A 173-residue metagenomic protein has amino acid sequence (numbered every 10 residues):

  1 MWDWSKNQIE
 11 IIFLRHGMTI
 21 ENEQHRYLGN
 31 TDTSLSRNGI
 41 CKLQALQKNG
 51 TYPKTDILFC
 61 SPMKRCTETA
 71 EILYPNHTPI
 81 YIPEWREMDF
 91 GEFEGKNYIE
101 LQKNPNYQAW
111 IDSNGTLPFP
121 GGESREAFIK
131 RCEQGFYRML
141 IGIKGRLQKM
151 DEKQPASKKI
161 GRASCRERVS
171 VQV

Functional and structural regions predicted by a protein language model:
M1-S5, D151-Q154: Short boundary motifs at domain starts and secondary-structure transition points
W2, Q8-I9, L14-H77, I129-C132: Active-site-proximal alpha-helix that buttresses catalytic centers in soluble enzyme cores
N22, D89-F90, V173: Conserved protein kinase catalytic core
Q44-K48, I129, E133-K144, Q148-D151: Generic structural signal for well-ordered alpha-helical scaffold segments
T55-P62, L147-R162: Short glycine-rich phosphate-binding loop at a beta-alpha junction
M63, W85, V169: Hydrophobic pocket-lining residues within nucleotide cofactor-binding pockets
L73-Q134: Phosphate-handling substructures
A163, E167-V173: Single conserved hydrophobic/aromatic residue that forms the stacking wall/gate of nucleotide- or nucleobase-binding
